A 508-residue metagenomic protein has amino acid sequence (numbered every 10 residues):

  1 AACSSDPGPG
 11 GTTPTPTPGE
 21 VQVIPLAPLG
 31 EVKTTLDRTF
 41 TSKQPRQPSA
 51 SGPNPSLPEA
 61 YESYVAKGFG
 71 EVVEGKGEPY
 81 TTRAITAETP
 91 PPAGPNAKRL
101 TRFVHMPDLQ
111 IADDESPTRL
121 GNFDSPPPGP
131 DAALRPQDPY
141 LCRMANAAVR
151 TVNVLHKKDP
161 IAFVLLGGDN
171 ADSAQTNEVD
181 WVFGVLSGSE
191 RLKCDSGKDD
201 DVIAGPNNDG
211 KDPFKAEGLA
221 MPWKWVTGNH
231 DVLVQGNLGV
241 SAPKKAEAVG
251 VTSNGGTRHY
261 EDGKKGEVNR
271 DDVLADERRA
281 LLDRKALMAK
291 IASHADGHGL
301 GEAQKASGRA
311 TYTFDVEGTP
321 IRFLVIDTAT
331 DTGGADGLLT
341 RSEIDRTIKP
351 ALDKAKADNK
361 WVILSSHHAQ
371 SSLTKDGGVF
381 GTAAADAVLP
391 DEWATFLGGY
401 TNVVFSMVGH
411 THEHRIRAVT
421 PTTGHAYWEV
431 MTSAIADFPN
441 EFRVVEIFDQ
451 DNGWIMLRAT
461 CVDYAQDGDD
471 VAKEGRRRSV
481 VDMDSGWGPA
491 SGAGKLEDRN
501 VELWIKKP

Functional and structural regions predicted by a protein language model:
A1-A2: C-terminal motif of bacterial Sec signal peptides marking the signal peptidase cleavage site
D6, P14-H156, A162-F163, I203-G205 (+3 more regions): Metal-dependent phosphoesterase/phosphodiesterase active-site architecture
H105-P107, A162-D169, L219, K224-G228 (+5 more regions): Active-site neighborhood of phospho(di)ester-bond hydrolases with catalytic His/Asp-centered motifs
D113, D172-A174, D231-G236, T332-G334 (+3 more regions): Active-site environment of divalent metal-dependent phosphoester hydrolases
L120-G121, L238-K244, T374-A385: Short, flexible/disordered intra-domain loops and linkers
Y140-V240, K245: Core catalytic region of metal-dependent phosphoesterases/phosphodiesterases, especially metallo-beta-lactamase-like
F183-G188, E217, T395-Y400, R417-Y427 (+1 more regions): Short, surface-exposed basic-aromatic patches at helix termini and helix-loop junctions that form
T330-K349, D353-M407: Active-site-proximal segments of metal-dependent phosphoesterases and phosphodiesterases across multiple
